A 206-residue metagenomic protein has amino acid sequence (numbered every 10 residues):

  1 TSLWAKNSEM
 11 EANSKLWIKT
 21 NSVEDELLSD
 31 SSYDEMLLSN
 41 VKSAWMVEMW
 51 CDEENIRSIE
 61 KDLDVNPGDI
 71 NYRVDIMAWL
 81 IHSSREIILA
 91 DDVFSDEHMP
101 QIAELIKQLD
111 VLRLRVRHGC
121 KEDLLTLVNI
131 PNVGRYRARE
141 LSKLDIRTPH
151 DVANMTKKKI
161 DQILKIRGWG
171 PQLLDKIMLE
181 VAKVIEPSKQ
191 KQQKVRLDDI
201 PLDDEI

Functional and structural regions predicted by a protein language model:
T1-N129, R135: C-terminal helical accessory/scaffold domains
I88-P100, L112, V116-T126, P131 (+1 more regions): Accessory alpha-helical DNA-binding modules that contact the DNA backbone or grooves
